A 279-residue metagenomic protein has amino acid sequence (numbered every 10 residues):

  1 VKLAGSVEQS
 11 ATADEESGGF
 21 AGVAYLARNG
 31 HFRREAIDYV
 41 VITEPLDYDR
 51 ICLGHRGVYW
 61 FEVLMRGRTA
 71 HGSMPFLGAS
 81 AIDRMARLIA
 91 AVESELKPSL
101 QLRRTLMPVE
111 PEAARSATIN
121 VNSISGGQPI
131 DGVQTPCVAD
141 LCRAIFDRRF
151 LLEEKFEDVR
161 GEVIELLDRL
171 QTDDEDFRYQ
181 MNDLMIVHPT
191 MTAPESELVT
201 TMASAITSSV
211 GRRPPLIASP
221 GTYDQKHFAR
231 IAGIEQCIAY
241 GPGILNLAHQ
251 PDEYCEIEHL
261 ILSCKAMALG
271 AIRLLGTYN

Functional and structural regions predicted by a protein language model:
V1-R56, L275, N279: Acidic/histidine-rich catalytic neighborhood of metal-dependent amide-processing enzymes
W60-N279: Metal-dependent amide/peptide-bond hydrolase catalytic core, centered on the "pita-bread" metallohydrolase fold
